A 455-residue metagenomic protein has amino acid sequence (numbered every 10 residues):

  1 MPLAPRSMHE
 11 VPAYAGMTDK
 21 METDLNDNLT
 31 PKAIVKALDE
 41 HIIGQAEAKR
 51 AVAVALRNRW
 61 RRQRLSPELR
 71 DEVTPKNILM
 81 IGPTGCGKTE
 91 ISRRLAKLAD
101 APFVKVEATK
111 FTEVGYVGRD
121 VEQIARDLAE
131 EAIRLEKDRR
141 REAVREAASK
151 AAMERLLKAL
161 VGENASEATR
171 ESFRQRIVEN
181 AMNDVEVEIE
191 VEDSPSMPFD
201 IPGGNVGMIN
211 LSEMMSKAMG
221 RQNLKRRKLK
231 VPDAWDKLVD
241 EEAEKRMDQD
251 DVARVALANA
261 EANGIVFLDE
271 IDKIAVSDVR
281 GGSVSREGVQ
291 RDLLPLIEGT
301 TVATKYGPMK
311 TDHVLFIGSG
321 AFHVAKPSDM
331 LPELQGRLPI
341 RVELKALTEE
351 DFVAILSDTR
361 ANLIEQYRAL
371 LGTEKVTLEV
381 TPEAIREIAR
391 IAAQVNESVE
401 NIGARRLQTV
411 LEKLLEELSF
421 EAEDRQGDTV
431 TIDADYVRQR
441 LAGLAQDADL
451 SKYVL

Functional and structural regions predicted by a protein language model:
M1-A4, A13-L455: Non-catalytic accessory segments flanking P-loop/AAA+ NTPase cores
